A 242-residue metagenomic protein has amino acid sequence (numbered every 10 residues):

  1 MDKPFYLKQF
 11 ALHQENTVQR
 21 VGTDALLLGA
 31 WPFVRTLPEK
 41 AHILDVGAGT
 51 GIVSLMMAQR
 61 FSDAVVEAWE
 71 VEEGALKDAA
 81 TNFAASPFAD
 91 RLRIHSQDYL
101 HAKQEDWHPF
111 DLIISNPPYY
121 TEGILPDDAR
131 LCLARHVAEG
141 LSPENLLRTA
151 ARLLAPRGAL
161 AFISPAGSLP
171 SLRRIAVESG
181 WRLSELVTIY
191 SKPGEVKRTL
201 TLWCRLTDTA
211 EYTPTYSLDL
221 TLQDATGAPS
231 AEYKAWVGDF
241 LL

Functional and structural regions predicted by a protein language model:
M1-P4, P38-E39, T209, L242: Short, low-complexity, intrinsically disordered N-terminal peptides in bacterial proteins
M1-R35: Class I SAM-dependent transferase core
Y6, L37, F88, V177-G180: Short, structurally constrained coil/turn elements that cap an alpha-helix or connect an alpha-helix to the following
H13, E67, R93-H95, S184-V187: General small-molecule cofactor/ligand-binding pocket signal
N16, D98, V187-Y190, T207 (+1 more regions): Residues at the C-termini of beta-strands that transition into short coil/loop
V18-Q19, L26, E73, Y99-L202: S-adenosylmethionine
D24, A30-P126: Conserved SAM/SAH cofactor-binding pocket of Class I
E195-L242: SAM/dcSAM-binding transferase cores
